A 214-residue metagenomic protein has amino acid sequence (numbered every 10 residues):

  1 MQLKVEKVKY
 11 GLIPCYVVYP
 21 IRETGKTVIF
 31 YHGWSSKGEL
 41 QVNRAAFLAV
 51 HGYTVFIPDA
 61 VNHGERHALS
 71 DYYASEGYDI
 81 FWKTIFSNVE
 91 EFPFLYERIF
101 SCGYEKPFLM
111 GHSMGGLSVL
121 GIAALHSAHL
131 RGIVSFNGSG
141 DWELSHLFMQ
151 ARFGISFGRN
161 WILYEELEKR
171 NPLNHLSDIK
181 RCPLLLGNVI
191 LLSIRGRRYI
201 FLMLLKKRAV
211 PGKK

Functional and structural regions predicted by a protein language model:
M1-R22: N-terminal cap/lid segment of alpha/beta-hydrolase-fold proteins
G25-G33: Short beta-strand element of the alpha/beta-hydrolase
W34-A46, A60: The serine-hydrolase catalytic nucleophile loop
F47-Y72: Conserved alpha/beta-hydrolase
G77-S101: Alpha/beta-hydrolase active-site loop
L95-R152: Primarily recognizes the serine-hydrolase "nucleophile elbow" in alpha/beta-hydrolase and SGNH/GDSL folds
L144-K206: The feature captures the conserved acid-bearing segment of alpha/beta-hydrolase catalytic domains
